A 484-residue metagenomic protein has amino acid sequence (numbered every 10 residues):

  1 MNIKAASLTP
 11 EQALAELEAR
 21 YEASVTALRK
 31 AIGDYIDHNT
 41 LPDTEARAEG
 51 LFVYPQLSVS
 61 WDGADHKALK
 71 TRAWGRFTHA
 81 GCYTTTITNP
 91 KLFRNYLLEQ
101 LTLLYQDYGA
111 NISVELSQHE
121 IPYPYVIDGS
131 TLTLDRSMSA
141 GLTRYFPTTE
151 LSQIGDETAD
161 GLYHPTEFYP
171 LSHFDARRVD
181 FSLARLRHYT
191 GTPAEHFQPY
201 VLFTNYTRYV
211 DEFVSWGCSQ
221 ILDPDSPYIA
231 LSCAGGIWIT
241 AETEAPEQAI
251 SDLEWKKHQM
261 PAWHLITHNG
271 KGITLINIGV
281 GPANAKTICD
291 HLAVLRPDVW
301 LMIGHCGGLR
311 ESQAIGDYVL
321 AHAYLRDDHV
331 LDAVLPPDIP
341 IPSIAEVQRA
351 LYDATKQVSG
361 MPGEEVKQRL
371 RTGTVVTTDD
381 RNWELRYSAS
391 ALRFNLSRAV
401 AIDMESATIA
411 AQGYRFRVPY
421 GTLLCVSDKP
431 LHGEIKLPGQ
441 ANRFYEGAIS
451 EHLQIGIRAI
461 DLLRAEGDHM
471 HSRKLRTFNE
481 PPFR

Functional and structural regions predicted by a protein language model:
M1-V299, G307-R484: Accessory terminal and edge-of-domain segments that mediate assembly/interaction and cofactor placement around
